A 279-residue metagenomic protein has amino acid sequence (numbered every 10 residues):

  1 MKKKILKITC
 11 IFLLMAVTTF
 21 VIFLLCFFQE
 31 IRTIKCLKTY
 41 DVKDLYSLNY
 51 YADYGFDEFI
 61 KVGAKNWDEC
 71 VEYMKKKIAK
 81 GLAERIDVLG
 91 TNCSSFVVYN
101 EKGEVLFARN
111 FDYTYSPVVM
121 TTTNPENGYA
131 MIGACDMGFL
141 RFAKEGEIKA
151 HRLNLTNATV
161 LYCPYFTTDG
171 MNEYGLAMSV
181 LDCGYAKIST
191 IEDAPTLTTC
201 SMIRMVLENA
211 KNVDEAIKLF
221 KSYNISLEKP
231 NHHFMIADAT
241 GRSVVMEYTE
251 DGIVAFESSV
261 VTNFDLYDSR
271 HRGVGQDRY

Functional and structural regions predicted by a protein language model:
M1-K7: Positively charged n-region of N-terminal signal peptides that target proteins for export
K7-K211, S226-E228: N-terminal mature-domain region immediately after signal-peptide cleavage in secreted/organellar precursors
C93, A186, S201-M205, N209 (+4 more regions): Generic ordered-secondary-structure signal
E126, I225, M235-A239: A sequence-level detector of short, solvent-exposed, charge-rich linear segments
D136-F139, G146-H151, F220, S259 (+1 more regions): Noncatalytic linker/hinge segments flanking ATPase motor cores
V213-N224: Short, well-structured alpha-helical segments that form the helix of a local strand-helix-strand
P230-Y279: Extended amphipathic alpha-helical segments with heptad-repeat/coiled-coil character used for oligomerization, fusion
